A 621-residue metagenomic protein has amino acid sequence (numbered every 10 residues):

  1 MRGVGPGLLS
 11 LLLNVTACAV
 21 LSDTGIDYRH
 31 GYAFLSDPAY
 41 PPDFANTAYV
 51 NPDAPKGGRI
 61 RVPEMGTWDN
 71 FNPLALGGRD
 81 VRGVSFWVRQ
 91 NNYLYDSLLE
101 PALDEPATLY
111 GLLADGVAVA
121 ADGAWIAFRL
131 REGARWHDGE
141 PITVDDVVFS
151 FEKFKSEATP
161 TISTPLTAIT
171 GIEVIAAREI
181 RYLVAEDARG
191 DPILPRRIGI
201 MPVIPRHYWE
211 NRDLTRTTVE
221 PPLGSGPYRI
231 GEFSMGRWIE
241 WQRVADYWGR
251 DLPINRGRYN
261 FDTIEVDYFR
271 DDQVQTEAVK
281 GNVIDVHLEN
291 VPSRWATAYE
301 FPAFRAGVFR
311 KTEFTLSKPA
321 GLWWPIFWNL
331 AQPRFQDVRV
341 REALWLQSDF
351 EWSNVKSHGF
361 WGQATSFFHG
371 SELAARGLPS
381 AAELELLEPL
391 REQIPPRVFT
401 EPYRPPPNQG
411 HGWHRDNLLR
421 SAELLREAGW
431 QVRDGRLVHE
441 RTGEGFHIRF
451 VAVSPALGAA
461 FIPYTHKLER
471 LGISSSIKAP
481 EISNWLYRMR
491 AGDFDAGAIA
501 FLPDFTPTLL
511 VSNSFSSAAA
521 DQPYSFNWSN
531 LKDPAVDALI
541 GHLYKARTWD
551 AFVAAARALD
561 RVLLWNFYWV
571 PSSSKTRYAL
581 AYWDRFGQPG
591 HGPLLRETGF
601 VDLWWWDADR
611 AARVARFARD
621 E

Functional and structural regions predicted by a protein language model:
T24-D122, E152, P221-L223: N-terminal lobe/hinge region of extracytoplasmic solute-binding protein
I26, E64-G66, S234-R243, W345-P405 (+3 more regions): Detector for C-terminal structural segments
V50-P55, L74-V88, G116-P160, I175 (+4 more regions): Aromatic- and charge-enriched surface segment that lines or borders ligand/interaction sites
V81-S85, R89-E105, E152, I198-T263 (+4 more regions): Gly/Pro-rich hinge or "lid" segments in bacterial periplasmic/extracellular proteins
G111-A118, H137, I142, L166 (+5 more regions): Aromatic-rich, solvent-exposed beta-strand/loop patch
R129, S163-E210, P227-S234, G377-Q393: Surface-exposed binding/hinge segments that line and control ligand-binding clefts or catalytic entry sites
R131, R216, G249-E300, E342 (+4 more regions): Ligand-site clamp/hinge motif
G171-V174, G231-Q242, D267-Q332, A343 (+5 more regions): Extracellular/periplasmic solute-recognition and catalytic clefts
